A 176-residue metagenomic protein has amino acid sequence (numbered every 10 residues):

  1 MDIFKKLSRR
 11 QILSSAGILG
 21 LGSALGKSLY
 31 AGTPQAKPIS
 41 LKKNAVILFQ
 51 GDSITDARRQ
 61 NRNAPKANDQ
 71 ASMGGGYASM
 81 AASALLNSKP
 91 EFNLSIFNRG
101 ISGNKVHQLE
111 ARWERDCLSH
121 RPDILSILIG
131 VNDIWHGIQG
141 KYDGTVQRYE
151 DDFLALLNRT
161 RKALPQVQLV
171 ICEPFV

Functional and structural regions predicted by a protein language model:
D2-G20: N-terminal secretory signal peptides and thylakoid transit peptides that target proteins across membranes
D2-I3, L7, M80, N87-N93 (+1 more regions): Alpha-helical cap/lid subdomain in secreted, periplasmic, or secretory-pathway luminal O-acyl-processing enzymes
L21-G26: Hydrophobic h-region of N-terminal signal peptides that target proteins for export in Gram-negative bacteria
G32-R99, E114-R121: Serine-esterase "nucleophile elbow" of acetyl-processing enzymes
D56-A57, N104, I134: Active-site loop signature of alpha/beta-hydrolase-fold enzymes
A67-G75, G103, Q139-E150: Flexible, glycine- and charge-enriched loops at secondary-structure boundaries
G100-S102, F175: Short, solvent-exposed turn/loop segments enriched in Gly/Ser/Thr/Pro and often Arg
